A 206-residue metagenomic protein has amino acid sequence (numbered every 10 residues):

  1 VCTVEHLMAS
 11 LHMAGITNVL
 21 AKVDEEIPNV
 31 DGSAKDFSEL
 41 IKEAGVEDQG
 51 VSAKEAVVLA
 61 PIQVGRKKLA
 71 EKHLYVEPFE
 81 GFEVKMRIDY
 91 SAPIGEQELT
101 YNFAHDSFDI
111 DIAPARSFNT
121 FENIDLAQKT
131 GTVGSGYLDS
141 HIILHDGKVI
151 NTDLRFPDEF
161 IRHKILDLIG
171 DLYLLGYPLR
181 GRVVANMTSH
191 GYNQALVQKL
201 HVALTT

Functional and structural regions predicted by a protein language model:
V1-T17, K22-T206: C-terminal regulatory domains involved in ligand/effector binding and gene-expression control
